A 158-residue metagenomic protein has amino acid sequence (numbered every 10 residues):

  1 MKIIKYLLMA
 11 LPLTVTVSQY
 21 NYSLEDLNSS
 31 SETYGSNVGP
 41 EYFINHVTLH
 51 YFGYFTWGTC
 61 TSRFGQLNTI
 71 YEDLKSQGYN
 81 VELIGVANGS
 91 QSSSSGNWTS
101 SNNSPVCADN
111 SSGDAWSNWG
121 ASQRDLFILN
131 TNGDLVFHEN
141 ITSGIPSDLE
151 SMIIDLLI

Functional and structural regions predicted by a protein language model:
I3-T14: Sec-dependent N-terminal signal peptides
T14-E41, S62: N-terminal "domain-start" segment that seeds a small globular fold
N45-Q66: Conserved redox-active cysteine motifs that mediate thiol-disulfide chemistry, especially di-cysteine Cys-X(1-2)-Cys
F52, V86-N88, T131: Cofactor-binding loop segments of dinucleotide-utilizing enzymes, especially the Rossmann-like FAD- and NAD(P)+-binding
T59-S100, G113-W116: Structural microenvironment flanking redox-active thiols in thiol-disulfide oxidoreductases
N102-P105, W119-L129: Structural micro-motif
P105-S111: Short acidic-hydrophobic, aromatic-tinged amphipathic segments that line or gate anion-handling sites
S122, I128-I158: Thiol-/selenol-based redox modules, centered on thioredoxin-like and closely related oxidoreductase domains
